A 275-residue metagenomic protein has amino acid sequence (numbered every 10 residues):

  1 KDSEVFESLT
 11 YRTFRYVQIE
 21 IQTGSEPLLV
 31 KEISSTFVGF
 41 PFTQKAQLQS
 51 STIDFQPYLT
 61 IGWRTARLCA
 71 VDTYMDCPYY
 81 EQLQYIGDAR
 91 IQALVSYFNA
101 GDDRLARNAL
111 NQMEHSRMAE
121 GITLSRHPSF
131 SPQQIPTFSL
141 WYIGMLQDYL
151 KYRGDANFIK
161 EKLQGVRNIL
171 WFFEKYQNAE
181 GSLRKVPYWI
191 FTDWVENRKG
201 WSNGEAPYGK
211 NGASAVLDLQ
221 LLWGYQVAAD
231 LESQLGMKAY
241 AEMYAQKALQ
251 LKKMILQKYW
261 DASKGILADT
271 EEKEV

Functional and structural regions predicted by a protein language model:
K1, V71, E120-W141, E174-L249 (+1 more regions): The feature captures the catalytic groove of carbohydrate-active enzymes
K1-D76, D88, R104-A109, L124-P128 (+3 more regions): Extracellular/oxidizing-compartment recognition motifs
L9, V17-Q22, G87-S116, L146-R153 (+1 more regions): Alpha-helical support elements that line or immediately flank enzyme active sites and cofactor-binding pockets
T23-L28, D102-L105, S116-I122, K151-K160 (+3 more regions): Secondary-structure transition/capping motifs at alpha-helix termini and the adjoining loop/turn into the next element
Q56-L59, W63, D103-E114, I143-L150 (+4 more regions): Hydrophobic core segments within long, regular secondary-structure runs in both alpha- and beta-rich folds
T73-Y79, A89-R90, G204-G209: Flexible glycine/proline-enriched surface loops and loop-helix/loop-strand junctions
Y80-Q84: Glycine/proline-enriched, intrinsically flexible loops and inter-domain linkers
I91-G101, Y142-F158, Q220-K238: Well-ordered alpha-helical scaffold segments within catalytic/enzyme domains
